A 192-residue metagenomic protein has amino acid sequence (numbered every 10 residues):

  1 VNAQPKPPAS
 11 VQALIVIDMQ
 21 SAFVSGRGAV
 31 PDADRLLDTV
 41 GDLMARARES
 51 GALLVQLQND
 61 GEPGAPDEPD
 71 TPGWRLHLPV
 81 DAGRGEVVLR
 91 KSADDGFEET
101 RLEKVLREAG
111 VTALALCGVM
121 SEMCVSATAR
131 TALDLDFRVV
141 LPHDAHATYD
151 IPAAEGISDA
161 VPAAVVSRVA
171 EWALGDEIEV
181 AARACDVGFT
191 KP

Functional and structural regions predicted by a protein language model:
V1-A13, G41-A45, A65-P192: Active-site-adjacent betaalpha module
L14-M19: N-terminal nucleotide-binding beta1-loop-alpha1 segment
Q20, Q56-Q58: Glutamine-centric residue-chemistry signal
S21-G26: Short acidic, Gly/Ser-rich segments with clustered Asp/Glu that frequently serve as metal-coordination loops in enzyme
R27-P31, P66-P69: Short, solvent-exposed loop/turn segments at secondary-structure boundaries
G28-Q56: A short alpha/beta connector and helix-capping loop motif
N59-D60, D144: Active-site loop/turn elements of alpha/beta-hydrolase fold enzymes, especially the short glycine-/histidine-rich
